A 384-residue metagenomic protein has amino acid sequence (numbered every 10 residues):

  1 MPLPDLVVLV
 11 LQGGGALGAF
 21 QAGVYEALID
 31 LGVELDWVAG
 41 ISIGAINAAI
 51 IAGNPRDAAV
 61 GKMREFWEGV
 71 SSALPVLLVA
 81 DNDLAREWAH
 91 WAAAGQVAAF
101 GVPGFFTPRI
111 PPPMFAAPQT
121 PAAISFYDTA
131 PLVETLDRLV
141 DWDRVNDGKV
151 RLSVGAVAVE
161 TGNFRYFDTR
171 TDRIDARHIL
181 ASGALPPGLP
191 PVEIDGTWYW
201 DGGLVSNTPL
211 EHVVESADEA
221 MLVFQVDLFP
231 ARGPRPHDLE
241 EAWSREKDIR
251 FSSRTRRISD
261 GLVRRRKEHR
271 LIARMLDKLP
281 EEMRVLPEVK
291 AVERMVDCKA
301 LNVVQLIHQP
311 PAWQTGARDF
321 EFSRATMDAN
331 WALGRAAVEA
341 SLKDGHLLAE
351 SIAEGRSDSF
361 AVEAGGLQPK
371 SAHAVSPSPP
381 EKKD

Functional and structural regions predicted by a protein language model:
P2-V8, G15-I124, A130, L136 (+4 more regions): Patatin-like phospholipase
V8-V10, L180, F224, Q305: Structural motif
E34-W37, T197, L301: Short active-site oxyanion
A39, G155, L222-V226, N302-L306: Hydrophobic/aromatic beta-strand patches that form the interior of the parallel beta-sheet core in alpha/beta enzyme
P113-E219, Q225, R232-R245, D319: Active-site gating loop/helix substructures
A116, P131, L136, E268-D384: C-terminal helical/tail subdomains of lipid-metabolizing enzymes
L228-R235, W243, L301-P310: A glycine-rich, aromatic-flanked flexible loop/lid motif
H237-K278: Acidic, Ser/Thr-rich peripheral helices and adjacent loops at domain boundaries
